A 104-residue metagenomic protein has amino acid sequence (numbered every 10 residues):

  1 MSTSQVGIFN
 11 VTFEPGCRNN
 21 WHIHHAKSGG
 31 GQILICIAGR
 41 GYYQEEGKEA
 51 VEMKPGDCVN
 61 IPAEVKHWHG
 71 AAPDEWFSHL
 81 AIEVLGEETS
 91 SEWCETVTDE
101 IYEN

Functional and structural regions predicted by a protein language model:
M1-I23, K27-G30: A short glycine-rich, His/Asp/Glu-containing loop-to-beta-strand
F9, G29-Q32, V65, E75: Residues that flank catalytic or metal-binding motifs in active/ligand-binding sites
N10-V11, G56-D57, H67: Hydrophobic/aromatic beta-strand elements that line small-molecule binding cavities or substrate pockets in beta-rich
T12-E14, A26-Y43, I82-L85: Short, conserved beta-strand element in jelly-roll/cupin
N20-K27, E45, V51-E52, G70-A71: Short histidine-centered beta-strand/loop micro-motifs that create catalytic or ligand/metal-coordination sites
G47-E64: Short acidic-glycine-tyrosine-enriched beta hairpin
W68-N104: Double-stranded beta-helix
